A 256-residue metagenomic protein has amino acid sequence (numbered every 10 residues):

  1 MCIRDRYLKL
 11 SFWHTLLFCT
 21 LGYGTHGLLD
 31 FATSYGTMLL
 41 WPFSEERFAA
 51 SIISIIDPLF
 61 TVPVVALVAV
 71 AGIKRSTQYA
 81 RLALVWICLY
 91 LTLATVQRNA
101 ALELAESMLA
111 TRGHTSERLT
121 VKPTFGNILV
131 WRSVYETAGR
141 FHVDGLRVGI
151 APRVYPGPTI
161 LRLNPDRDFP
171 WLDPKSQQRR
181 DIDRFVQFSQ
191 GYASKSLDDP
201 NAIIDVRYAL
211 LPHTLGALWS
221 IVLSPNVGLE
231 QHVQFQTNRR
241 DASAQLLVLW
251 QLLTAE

Functional and structural regions predicted by a protein language model:
M1-I3: Short, small-residue-biased leader/transition segments that mark boundaries at the very start of proteins
C19-F31, Y35: Mid-bilayer segments of alpha-helical transmembrane spans in multi-pass integral membrane proteins that mediate
H26, L39, D57, S133: Divalent metal-coordination and catalytic microenvironments
A32-E46: Interfacial helix-loop-helix junctions of multi-pass membrane proteins
A49-A83: Cytosolic-side transmembrane helix boundary signature
G72-A100: Internal/C-terminal transmembrane anchor helices
R98-E117: Alpha-helical transmembrane signal-anchor/signal-peptide segments
E117-R118, V130-E256: Extracytosolic and intramembrane catalytic regions of membrane-associated proteins in envelope/secretory systems
